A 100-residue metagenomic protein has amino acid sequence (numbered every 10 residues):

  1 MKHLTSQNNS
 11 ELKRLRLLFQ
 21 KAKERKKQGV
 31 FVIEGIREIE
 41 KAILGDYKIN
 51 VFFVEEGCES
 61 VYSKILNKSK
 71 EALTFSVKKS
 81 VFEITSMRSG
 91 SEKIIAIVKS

Functional and structural regions predicted by a protein language model:
M1-Y62: Boundary-proximal intrinsically disordered activation/regulatory segments immediately upstream of a helical core
G57, K99-S100: Short loop segments at secondary-structure junctions
N67-K99: Glycine/small-residue-rich loop that forms an oxyanion/phosphate-binding "nest" at active or ligand-binding sites
